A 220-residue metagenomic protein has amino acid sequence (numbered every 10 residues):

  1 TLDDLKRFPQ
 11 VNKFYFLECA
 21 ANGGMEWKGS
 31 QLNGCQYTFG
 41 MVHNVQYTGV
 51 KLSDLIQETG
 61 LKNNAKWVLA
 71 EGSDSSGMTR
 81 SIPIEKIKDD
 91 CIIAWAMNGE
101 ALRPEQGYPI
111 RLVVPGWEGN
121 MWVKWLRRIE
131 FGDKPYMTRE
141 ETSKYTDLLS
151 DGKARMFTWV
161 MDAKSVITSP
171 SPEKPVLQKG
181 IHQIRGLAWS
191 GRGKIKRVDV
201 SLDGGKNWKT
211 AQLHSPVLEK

Functional and structural regions predicted by a protein language model:
T1-K220: Structured, non-membrane catalytic/scaffold regions adjacent to prosthetic-group chemistry
